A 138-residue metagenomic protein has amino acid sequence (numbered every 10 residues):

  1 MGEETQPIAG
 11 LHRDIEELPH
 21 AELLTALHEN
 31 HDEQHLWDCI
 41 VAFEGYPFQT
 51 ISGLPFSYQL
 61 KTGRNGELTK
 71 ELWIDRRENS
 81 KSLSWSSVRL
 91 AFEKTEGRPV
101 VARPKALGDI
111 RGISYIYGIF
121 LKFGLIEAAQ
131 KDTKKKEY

Functional and structural regions predicted by a protein language model:
M1-Y138: Intrinsically disordered, charged low-complexity linkers and terminal tails that flank or connect structured domains
